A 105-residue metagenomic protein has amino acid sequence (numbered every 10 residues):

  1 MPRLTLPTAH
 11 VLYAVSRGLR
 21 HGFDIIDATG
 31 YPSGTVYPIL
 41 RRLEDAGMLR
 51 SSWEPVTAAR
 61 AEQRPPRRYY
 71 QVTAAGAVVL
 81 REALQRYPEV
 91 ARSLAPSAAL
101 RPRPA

Functional and structural regions predicted by a protein language model:
M1-Y37, R41: N-terminal helix-turn-helix DNA-binding core of bacterial DNA-binding proteins
L12, L40-L43, L49, L80: Generic leucine side-chain signal with a strong bias for well-ordered alpha-helical environments
L12, Y69-Q71: Short aromatic/hydrophobic contact patches that present stacked aromatics for nucleic-acid/ligand binding
R17-H21, D45-G47, A75-V78: Short, charged/polar surface micro-motifs in flexible loops or helix N-caps
D24, T35, S52, R103-P104: A generic structural-conservation signal
A46-Q63, Q71: Beta-hairpin "wing" of winged helix-turn-helix
P66: Exposed loop/turn and edge beta-strand positions of beta-sandwich/beta-sheet ligand-binding modules
A75-A105: Amphipathic alpha-helical dimerization/coiled-coil segments that flank or bridge DNA-binding/regulatory modules
